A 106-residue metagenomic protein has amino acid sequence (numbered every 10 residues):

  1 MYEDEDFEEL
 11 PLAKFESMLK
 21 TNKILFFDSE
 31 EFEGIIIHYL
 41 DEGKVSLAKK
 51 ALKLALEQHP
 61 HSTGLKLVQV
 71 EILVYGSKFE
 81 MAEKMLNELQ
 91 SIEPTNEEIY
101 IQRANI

Functional and structural regions predicted by a protein language model:
Y2-E8, S17-E30: TPR-adjacent "capping" and linker segments in tetratricopeptide-repeat scaffold/adaptor proteins
G34-I35, Q69, R103: Structural register within alpha-helical repeat arrays
H38-Y39, L73: Residue at a conserved register position within TPR or TPR-like alpha-solenoid repeats
